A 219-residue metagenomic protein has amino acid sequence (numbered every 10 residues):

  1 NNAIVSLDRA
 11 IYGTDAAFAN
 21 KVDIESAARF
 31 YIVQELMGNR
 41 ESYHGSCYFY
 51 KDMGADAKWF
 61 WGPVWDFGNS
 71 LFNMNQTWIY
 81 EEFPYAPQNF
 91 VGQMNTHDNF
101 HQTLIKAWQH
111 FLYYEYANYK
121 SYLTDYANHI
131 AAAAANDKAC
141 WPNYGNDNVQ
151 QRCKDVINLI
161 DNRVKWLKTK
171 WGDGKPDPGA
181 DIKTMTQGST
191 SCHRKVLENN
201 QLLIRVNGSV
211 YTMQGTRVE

Functional and structural regions predicted by a protein language model:
N1-H44, Y48-G179: Middle-to-C-terminal accessory/interaction subdomains
A180-E219: C-terminal outer-membrane/trafficking sorting elements
